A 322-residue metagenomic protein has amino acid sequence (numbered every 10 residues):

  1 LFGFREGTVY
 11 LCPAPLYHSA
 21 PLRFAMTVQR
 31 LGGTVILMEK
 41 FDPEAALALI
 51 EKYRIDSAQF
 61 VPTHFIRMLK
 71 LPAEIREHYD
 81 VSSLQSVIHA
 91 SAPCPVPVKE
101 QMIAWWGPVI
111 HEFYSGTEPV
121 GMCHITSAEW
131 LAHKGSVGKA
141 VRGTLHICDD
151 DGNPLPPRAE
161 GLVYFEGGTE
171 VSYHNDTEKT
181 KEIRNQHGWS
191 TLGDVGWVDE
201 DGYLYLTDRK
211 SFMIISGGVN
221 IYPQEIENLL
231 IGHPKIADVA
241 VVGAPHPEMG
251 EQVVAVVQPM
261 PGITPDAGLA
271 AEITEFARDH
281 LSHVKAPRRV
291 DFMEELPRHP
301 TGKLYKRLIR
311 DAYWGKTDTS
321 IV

Functional and structural regions predicted by a protein language model:
L1-P13, Y17-D56, L71: Conserved AMP-binding/adenylation subdomain of ANL enzymes
E6, H133-K139, R184-H187: Short Gly/Pro-enriched turn/cap motifs at secondary-structure boundaries
E6-T8, L84, P287: Phosphate-coordination loops involved in phosphoryl transfer and adenosine-cofactor binding
R30-L31, I55-F60, L69-H133, K139-H146 (+2 more regions): Gly/Ser/Thr-rich phosphate-binding loop
E44-L47, R76, K181, E227-N228: Short hydrophobic/charged patches on amphipathic alpha-helices used for structural packing and interfaces
A58, P154, Y164-G167, V171-S172 (+5 more regions): AMP-binding/adenylate-forming catalytic core of the ANL superfamily
S86-H89, V241, R289-F292: Hydrophobic/anchoring residues in structured secondary elements
Y313-V322: A short, polar/charged loop-to-alpha-helix boundary motif
